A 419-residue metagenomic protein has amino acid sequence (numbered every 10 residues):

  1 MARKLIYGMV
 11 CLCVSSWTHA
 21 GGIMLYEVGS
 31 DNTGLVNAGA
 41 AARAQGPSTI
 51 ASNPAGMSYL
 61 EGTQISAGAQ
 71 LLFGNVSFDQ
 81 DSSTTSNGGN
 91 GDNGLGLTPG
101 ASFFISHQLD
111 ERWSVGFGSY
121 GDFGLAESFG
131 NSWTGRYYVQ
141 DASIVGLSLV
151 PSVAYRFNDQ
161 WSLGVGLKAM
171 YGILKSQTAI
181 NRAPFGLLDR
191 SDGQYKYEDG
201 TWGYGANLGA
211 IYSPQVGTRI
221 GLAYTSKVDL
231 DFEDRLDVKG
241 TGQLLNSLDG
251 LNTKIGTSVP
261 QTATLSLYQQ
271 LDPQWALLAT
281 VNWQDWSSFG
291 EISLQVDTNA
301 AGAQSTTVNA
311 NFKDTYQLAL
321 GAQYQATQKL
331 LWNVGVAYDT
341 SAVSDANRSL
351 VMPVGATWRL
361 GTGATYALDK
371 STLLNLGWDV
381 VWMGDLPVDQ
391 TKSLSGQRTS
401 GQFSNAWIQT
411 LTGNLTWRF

Functional and structural regions predicted by a protein language model:
A2-G8: Sec-dependent signal peptide recognition, specifically the positively charged N-region followed immediately by
L12-C13, G62: Repetitive helical segments and hydrophobic/amphipathic motifs
S15-T18: N-terminal signal peptide c-region/cleavage motif recognized by signal peptidases
G21-V36, A40, S83-G88, L97-F419: Outer-membrane beta-barrel porins/channels
I23-G39, S58-S77: Transmembrane beta-strand segments of Gram-negative outer membrane beta-barrel proteins
A40-Q45, I50-T63, I105-R112: Outer-membrane beta-barrel pore proteins
A69-L97: Mid-chain, structured segments of secreted extracytoplasmic proteins
